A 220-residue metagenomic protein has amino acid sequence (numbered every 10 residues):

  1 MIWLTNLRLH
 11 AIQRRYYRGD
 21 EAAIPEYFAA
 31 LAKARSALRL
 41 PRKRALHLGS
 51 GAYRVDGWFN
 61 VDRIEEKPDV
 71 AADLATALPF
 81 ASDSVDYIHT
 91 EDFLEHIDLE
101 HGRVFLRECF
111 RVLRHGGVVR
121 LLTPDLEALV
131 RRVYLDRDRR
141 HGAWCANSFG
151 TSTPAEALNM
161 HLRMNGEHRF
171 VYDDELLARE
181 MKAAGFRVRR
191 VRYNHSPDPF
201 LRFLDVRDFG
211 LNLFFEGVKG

Functional and structural regions predicted by a protein language model:
M1-P41: Membrane-proximal basic amphipathic "stem/tether" segments
I12, Y16, S36-K43, E108-V112 (+1 more regions): Short, charge-rich amphipathic segments
I24-Y27, A45, D173-D174, G210: A structural signal for well-ordered alpha-helical scaffolds and beta->alpha junctions
A29-A32, A72, V104, Y172: Short, conserved clusters of charged catalytic residues that mark active-site and nucleotide-handling motifs
L38-R39, A52, R207: Short, flexible hinge/linker loops that cap or flank conserved catalytic cores
K43-R131, F215-G220: Conserved SAM-binding loop
H101-V104, E108-R114, V118-G220: S-adenosyl-L-methionine-dependent methyltransferase catalytic module, highlighting the catalytic core
